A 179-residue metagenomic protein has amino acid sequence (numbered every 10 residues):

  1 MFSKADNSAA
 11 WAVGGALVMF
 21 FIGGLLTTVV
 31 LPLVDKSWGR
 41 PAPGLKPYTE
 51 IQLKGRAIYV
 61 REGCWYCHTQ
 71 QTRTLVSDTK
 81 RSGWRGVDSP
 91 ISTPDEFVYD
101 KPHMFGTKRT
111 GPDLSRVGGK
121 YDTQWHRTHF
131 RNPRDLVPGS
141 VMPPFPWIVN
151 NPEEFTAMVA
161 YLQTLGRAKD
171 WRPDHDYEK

Functional and structural regions predicted by a protein language model:
M1-L53, K169-K179: N-terminal export/targeting leaders of redox proteins
F2, V30, V34-R40, Q70-P112 (+1 more regions): Flexible coil segments in periplasmic/lumen-exposed cytochrome c-class electron-transfer proteins
L45, A57, R116, I148: Short, charged/polar micro-motifs that form catalytic or ligand-binding hotspots
P47-Q70, W84-V87, K179: Sequence/structural segment immediately N-terminal to covalent heme-attachment motifs in c-type and related
